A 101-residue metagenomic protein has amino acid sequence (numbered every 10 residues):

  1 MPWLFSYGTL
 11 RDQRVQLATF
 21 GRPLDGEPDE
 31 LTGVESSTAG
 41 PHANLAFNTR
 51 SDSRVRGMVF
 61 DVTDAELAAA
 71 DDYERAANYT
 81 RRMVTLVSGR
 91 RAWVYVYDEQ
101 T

Functional and structural regions predicted by a protein language model:
M1-T101: Glycine-aromatic micro-motifs
